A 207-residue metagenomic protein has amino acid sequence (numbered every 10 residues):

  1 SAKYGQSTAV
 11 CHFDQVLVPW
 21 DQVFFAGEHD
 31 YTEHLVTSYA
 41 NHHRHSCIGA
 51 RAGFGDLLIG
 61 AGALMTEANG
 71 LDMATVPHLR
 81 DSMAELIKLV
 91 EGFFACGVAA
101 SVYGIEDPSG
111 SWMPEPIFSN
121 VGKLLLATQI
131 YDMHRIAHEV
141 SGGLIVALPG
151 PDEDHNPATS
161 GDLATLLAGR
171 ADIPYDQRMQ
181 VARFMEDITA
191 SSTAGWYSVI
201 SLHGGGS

Functional and structural regions predicted by a protein language model:
S1-L89: Glycine-rich beta->alpha junctions and the first turn(s) of the following alpha-helix
Y4, Y31, Y39, Y103 (+3 more regions): Sequence-level detector for tyrosine residue identity
V36-A40, L89, E106-G110, P149-A164: Short amphipathic alpha-helical patches
F54-D132: Long, well-ordered mid-to-C-terminal structural blocks that present hydrophobic/aromatic surfaces
I117-S207: Alpha-helix capping/hinge segments and adjacent helical runs
